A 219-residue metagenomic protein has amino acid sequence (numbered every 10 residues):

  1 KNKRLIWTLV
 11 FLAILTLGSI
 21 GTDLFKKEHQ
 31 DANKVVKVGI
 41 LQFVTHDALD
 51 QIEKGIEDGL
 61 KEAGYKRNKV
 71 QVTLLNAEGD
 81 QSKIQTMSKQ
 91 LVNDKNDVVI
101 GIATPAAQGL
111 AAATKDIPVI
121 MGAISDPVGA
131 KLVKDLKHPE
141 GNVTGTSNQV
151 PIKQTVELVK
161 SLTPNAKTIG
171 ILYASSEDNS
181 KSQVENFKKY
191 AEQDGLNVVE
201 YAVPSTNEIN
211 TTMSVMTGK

Functional and structural regions predicted by a protein language model:
K1-V36: Short, low-complexity disordered leader/linker segments with a strong preference for bacterial N-terminal type II
F25-V38, Y65-N68, P139, L162-K167: Immediate post-signal peptide segment of exported/extracytoplasmic ligand-binding proteins
V35-E57, A63, T73-S82, S176-E177: Extracytoplasmic "Venus flytrap"
G39-L41, L91-A103, I120-G122, I169-L172 (+2 more regions): Periplasmic-binding protein-like
I56, T144-D194: An alpha-beta-alpha
V70-N93, A202-T217: Structural motif
A77-K134: Beta-alpha junction/loop-to-helix N-cap segments that form part of ligand/metal-binding clefts
D178-K219: Pocket-lining segment of extracytoplasmic ligand-binding domains
